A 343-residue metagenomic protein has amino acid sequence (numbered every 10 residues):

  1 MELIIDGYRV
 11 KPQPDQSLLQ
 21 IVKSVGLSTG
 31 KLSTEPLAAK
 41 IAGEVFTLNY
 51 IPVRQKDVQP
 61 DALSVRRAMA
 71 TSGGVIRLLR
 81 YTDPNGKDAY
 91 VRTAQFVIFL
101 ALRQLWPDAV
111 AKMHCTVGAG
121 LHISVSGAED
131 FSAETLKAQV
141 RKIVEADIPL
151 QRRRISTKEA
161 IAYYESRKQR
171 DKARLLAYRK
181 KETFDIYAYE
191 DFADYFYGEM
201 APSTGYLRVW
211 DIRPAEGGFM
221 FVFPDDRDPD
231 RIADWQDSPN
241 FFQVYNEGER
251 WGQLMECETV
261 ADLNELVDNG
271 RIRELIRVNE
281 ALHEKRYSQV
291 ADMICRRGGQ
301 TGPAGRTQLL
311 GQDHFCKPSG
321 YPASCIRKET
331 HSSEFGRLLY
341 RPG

Functional and structural regions predicted by a protein language model:
D6-S17: Short, contiguous acidic and Ser/Thr-rich linear segments
Q16-G30: Short amphipathic, charge-patterned alpha-helical segments
L37-A38, A42, L48-D61, V65-A89 (+4 more regions): Auxiliary tRNA-acceptor-end handling modules of aminoacyl-tRNA synthetases
A304: Hydrophobic anchor at the beta1->P-loop junction of P-loop NTPases
L309: Walker A (P-loop) phosphate-binding loop of P-loop NTPases
Q312: Conserved lysine of the Walker
F315, S319: Hydrophobic positions on the alpha1 helix immediately C-terminal to the Walker A/P-loop
C325-P342: Short beta-strand-centered segment that lines the nucleotide-binding/catalytic pocket of NTP-utilizing
